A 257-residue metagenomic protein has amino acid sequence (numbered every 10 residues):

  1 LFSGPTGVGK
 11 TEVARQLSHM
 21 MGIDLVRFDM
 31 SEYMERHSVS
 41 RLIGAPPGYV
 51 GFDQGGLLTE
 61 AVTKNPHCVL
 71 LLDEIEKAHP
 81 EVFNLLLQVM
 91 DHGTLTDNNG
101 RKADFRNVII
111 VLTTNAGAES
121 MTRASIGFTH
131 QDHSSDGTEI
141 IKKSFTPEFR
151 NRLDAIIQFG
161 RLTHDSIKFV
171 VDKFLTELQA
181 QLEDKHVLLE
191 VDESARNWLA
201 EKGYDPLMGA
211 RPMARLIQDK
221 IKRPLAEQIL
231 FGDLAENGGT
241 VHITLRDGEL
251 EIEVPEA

Functional and structural regions predicted by a protein language model:
L1-A257: AAA+ P-loop NTPase nucleotide-binding core of proteostasis motors
